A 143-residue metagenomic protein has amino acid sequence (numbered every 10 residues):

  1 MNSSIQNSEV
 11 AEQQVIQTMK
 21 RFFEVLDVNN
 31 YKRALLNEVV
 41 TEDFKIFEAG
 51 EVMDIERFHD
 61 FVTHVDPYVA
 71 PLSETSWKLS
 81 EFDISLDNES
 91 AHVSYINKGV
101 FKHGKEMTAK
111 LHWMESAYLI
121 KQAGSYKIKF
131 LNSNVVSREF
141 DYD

Functional and structural regions predicted by a protein language model:
M1-E42, F47, Y142-D143: Short, low-complexity N-terminal intrinsically disordered segments enriched in polar/charged residues
K32-L86: A solvent-exposed, acidic/Ser-Thr-rich amphipathic alpha-helical stretch
V40, N97-G99, N132: Short beta-strand segments enriched in hydrophobic/aromatic residues within well-folded beta-rich domains
F58, G104-E106, S137-D143: A short, polar/proline- and glycine-enriched secondary-structure boundary/capping micro-motif
A70-P71, V100-K110: Short, cysteine-centered beta-strand-loop-beta hairpins and adjacent loop/turn segments enriched in charged/polar
K78-I84, N97-G99, M114-I120: Hydrophobic/aromatic beta-strand elements that line small-molecule binding cavities or substrate pockets in beta-rich
F82-H92, E106, Y118-K127: A short, structured loop/turn motif at beta-sheet edges
H112-Y142: Short beta-strand edge/turn micro-motifs at domain boundaries
